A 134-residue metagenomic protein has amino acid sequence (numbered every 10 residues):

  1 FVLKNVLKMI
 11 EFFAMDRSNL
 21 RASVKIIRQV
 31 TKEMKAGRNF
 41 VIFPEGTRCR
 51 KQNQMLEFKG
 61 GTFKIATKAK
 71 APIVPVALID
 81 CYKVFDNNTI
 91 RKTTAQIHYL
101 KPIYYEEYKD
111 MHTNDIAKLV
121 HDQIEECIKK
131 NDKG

Functional and structural regions predicted by a protein language model:
F1-L20: Catalytic core of membrane glycerolipid acyltransferases/transacylases, capturing the structured, soluble-facing
V24-G134: Non-catalytic C-terminal accessory region of glycerolipid acyltransferases and related lyso-lipid remodeling enzymes
